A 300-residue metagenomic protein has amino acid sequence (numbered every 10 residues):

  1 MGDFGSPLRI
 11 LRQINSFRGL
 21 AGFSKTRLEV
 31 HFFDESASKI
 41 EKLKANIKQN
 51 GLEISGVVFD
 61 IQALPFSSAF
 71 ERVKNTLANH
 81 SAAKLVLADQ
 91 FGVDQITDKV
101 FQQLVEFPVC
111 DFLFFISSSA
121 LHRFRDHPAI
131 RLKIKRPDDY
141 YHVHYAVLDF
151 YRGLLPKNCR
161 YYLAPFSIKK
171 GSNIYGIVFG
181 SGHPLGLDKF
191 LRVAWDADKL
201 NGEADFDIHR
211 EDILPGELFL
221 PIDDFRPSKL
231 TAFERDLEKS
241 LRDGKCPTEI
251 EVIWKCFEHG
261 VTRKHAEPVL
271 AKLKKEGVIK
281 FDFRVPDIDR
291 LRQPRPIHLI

Functional and structural regions predicted by a protein language model:
M1-R72, V261-P268, K272: SAM cofactor-binding core of SAM-dependent methyltransferases, primarily the Rossmann-like beta-alpha-beta module
A69-H80, Q102-Q103: Short amphipathic alpha-helix with an adjacent loop that forms part of the alpha/beta core around
A83-Q95: A short SAM/SAH-binding and catalytic strip from SAM-dependent methyltransferases
V93-F107: A short, conserved alpha-helix within the catalytic core of class I
P108-H122: Conserved beta-strand signature within the Rossmann-like core of class I S-adenosyl-L-methionine
A129-S181, D223, S228, A232: A conserved mid-domain beta-alpha-beta active-site/ligand-binding segment of alpha/beta enzyme cores
K169-K189, V193-K199, R295-I300: Core SAM-dependent methyltransferase catalytic element
D196-L200, D205-I300: C-terminal target-recognition/interaction regions appended to catalytic cores
